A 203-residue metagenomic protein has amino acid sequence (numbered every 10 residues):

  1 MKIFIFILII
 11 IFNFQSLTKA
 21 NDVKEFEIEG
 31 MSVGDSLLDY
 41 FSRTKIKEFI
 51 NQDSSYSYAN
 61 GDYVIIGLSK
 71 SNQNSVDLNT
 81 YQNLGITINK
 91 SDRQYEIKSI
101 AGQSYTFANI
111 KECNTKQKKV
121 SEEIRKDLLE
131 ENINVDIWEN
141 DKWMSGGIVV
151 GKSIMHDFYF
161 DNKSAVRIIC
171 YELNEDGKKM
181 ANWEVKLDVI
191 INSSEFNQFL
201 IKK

Functional and structural regions predicted by a protein language model:
F4-Q15: Sec-dependent N-terminal signal peptides
I10, V76, K90, G146-I148 (+1 more regions): Generic marker of residues within folded, mature protein domains
A20-V64, S99-K203: Non-cytosolic coordination micro-motifs
G61-T115: Mid-chain, structured segments of secreted extracytoplasmic proteins
